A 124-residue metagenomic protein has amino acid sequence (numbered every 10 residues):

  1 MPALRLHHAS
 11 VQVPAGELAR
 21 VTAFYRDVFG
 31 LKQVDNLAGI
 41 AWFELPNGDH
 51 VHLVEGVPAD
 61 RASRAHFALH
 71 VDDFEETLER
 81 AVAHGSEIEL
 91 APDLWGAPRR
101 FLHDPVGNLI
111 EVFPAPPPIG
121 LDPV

Functional and structural regions predicted by a protein language model:
M1, Q33, W42-F43, V57-A59 (+1 more regions): Short secondary-structure boundary/capping segments
M1-L4, V82-V124: Vicinal oxygen chelate
M1-T22, A65-F67, P116-V124: N-terminal beta-strand motif that seeds the catalytic metal site of vicinal oxygen chelate
L6-A15, A41, L45, P58-V82 (+2 more regions): Vicinal oxygen chelate
S10-H50: Core segments of cupin and vicinal oxygen chelate
A19-A23, D27, E75-A83, E87: Replace "anionic and nucleotidyl ligands
K32, V51-L53, E87-L90: A short linear hydrophobic-aromatic micro-motif
